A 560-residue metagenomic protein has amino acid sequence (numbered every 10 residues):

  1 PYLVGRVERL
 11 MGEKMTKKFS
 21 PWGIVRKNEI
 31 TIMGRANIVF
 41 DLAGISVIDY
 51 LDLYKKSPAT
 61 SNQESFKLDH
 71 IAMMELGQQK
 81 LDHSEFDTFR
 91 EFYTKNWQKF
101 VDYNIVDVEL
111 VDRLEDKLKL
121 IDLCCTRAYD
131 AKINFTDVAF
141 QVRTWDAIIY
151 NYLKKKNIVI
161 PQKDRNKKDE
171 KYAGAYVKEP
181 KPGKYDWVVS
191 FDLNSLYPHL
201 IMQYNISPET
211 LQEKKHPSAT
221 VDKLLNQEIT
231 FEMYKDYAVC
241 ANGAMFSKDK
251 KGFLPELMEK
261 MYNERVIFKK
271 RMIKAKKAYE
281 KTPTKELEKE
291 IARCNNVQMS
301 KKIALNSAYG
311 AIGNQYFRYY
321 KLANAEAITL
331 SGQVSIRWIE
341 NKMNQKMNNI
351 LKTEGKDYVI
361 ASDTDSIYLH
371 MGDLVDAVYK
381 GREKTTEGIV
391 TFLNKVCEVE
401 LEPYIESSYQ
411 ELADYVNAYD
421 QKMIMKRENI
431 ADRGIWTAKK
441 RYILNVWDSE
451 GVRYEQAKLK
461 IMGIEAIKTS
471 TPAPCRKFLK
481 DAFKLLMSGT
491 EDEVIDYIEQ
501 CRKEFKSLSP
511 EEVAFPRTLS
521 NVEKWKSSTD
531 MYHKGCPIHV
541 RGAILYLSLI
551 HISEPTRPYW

Functional and structural regions predicted by a protein language model:
P1-L3: Proline-aspartate-enriched helix->loop->beta-strand connector
V7-V108: Active-site-proximal helix-loop-helix substrate-binding element of RNase H-like nuclease domains
D87-P208, K214, K285-M347, A361 (+7 more regions): Common nucleic-acid-contacting/processivity interface regions adjacent to the catalytic cores of nucleic-acid enzymes
A238-F317: Active-site cores of enzymes that catalyze phosphoryl transfer or operate on phosphate-rich substrates
K352, Y358-D363, N417: Short beta-strand
Y368-E398: Catalytic palm subdomain of template-directed nucleic-acid polymerases, centered on the conserved carboxylate motif
W436-L549: Active-site and adjacent loop segments of nucleotide-processing enzymes that use two-metal-ion phosphate chemistry
I550-W560: Single conserved hydrophobic/aromatic residue that forms the stacking wall/gate of nucleotide- or nucleobase-binding
